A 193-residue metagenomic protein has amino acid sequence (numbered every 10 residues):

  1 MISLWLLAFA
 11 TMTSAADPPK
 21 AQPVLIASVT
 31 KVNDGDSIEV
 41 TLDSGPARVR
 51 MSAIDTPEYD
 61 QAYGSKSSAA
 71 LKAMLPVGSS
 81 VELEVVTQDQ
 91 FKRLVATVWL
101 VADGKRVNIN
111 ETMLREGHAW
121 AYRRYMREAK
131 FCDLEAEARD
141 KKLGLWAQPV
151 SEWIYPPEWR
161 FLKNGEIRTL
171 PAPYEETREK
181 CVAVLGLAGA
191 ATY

Functional and structural regions predicted by a protein language model:
M1-T11: Bacterial N-terminal signal peptides
M12-Y193: Small beta-barrel nucleic-acid-binding modules, primarily SNase/OB-fold domains and secondarily Tudor-like barrels
